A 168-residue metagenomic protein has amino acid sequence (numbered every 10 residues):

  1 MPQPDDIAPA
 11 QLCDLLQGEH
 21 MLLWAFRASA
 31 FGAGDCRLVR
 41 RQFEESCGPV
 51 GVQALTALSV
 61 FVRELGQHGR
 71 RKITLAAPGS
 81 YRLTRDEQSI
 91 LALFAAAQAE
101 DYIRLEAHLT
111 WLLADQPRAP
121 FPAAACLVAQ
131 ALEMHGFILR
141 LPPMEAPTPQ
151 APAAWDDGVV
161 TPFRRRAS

Functional and structural regions predicted by a protein language model:
M1-L91, A95, A99-S168: Polar/charged low-complexity regulatory segments
